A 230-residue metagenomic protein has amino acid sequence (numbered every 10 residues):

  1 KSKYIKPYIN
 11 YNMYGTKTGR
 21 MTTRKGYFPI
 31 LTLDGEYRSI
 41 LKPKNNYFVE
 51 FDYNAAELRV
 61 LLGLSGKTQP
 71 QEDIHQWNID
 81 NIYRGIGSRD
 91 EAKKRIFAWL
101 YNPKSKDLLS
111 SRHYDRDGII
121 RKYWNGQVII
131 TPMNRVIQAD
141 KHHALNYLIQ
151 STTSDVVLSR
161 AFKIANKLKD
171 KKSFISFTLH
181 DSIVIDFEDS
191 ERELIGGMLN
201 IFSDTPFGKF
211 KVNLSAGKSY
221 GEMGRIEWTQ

Functional and structural regions predicted by a protein language model:
K1-Y47, N54, K141, S176 (+1 more regions): Non-catalytic nucleic-acid-binding interfaces of large nucleic-acid enzymes and RNP effectors
K25-A144: Helical catalytic core of nucleic-acid polymerases
V49-E50, E57-R59, V184-D186, K211-N213: Structured core elements
E50-Y53, I96, S173-E188: Catalytic palm active-site di-aspartate
Y53-E57, T153, D189: Short, flexible loop/turn elements at secondary-structure junctions
P103-D107, R116-L148, S190-Q230: C-terminal polymerase-core module
H142-K163: Surface-exposed, low-hydrophobicity interaction/linker segments
V156-L179, I183: Active-site palm subdomain of RNA-directed nucleic acid polymerases
